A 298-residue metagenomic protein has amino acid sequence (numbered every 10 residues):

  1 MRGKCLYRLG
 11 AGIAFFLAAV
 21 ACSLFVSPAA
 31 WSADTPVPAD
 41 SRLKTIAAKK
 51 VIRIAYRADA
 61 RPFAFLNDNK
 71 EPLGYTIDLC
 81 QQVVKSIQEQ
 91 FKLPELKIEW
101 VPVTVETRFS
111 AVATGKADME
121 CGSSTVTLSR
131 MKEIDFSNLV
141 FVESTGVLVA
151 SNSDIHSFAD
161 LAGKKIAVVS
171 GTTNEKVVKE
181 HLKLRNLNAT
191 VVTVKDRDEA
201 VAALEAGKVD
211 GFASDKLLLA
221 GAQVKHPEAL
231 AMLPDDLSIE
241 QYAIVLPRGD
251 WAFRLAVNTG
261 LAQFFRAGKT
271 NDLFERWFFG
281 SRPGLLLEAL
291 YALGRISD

Functional and structural regions predicted by a protein language model:
G12-S27: Bacterial N-terminal signal peptides
A33-V37, L43, G74-S86, N152 (+4 more regions): Extended ligand-binding regions for polar small-molecule ligands
A33-V37, T173-V192, P227-M232, A262-D298: Ligand-binding clefts/hinges and TM-proximal coupling segments of bilobed small-molecule sensing domains
D34-E120: Extracytoplasmic small-molecule ligand-binding "clamshell" domains of the periplasmic binding protein/Venus flytrap
A58, F141-N152, D198, K216 (+2 more regions): Periplasmic-binding protein-like
A58-P62, P72-E89, T125-L128, E143-R197 (+1 more regions): Bilobed "Venus flytrap"/periplasmic-binding protein-like clamshell domains and structurally analogous long
Q81, K85, K92-D160, L230-A231 (+2 more regions): Acidic, polar ligand-binding/catalytic clefts
E106-T107, C121-E133, V177-L184, A202-I239: A ligand-binding cleft/hinge motif common to bilobed small-molecule-binding domains
